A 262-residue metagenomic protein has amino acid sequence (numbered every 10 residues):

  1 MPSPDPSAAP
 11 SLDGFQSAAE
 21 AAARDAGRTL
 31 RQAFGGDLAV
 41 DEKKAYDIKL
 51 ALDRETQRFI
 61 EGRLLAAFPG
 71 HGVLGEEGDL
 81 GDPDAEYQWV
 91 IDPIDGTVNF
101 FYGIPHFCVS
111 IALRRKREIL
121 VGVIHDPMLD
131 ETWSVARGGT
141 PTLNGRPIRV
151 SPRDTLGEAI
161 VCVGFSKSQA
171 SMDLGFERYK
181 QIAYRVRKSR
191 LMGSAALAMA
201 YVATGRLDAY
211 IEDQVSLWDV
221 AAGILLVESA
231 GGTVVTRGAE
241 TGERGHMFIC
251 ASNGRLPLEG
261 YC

Functional and structural regions predicted by a protein language model:
M1-I94: N-terminal subdomain of lithium-sensitive/metallo-dependent phosphomonoesterases centered on the IMPase/IPPase/PAP
A26, L30, D53, L64 (+7 more regions): Residue-level signal for inorganic ion chemistry
R54, E77, P93-G96, F100 (+3 more regions): Generic detector of well-ordered alpha-helical packing
G75-E77, G145, G193: Short loop/edge segments at beta-strand edges and connector loops that shape dinucleotide/nucleotide cofactor-binding
P83-T142: DPxDG-like acidic metal-binding loop motif
R114-E118, M128, R137-T140, R146 (+3 more regions): Short loop segments at secondary-structure junctions
R149-C262: An extended, acidic
